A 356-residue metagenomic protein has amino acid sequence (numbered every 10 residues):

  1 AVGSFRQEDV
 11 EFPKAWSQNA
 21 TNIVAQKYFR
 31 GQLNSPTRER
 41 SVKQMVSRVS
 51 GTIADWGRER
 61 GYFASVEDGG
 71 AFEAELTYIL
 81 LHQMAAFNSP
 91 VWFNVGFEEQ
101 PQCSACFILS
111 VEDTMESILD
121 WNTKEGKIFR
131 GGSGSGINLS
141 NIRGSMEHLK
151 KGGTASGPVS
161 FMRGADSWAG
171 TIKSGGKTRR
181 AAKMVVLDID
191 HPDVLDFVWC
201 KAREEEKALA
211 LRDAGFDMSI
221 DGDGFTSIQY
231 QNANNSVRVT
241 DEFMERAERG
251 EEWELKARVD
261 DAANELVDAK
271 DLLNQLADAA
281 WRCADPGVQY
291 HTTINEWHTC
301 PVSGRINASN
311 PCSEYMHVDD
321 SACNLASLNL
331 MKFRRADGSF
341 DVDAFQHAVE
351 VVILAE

Functional and structural regions predicted by a protein language model:
A1-E356: Extended catalytic cores of very large enzyme megasubunits
